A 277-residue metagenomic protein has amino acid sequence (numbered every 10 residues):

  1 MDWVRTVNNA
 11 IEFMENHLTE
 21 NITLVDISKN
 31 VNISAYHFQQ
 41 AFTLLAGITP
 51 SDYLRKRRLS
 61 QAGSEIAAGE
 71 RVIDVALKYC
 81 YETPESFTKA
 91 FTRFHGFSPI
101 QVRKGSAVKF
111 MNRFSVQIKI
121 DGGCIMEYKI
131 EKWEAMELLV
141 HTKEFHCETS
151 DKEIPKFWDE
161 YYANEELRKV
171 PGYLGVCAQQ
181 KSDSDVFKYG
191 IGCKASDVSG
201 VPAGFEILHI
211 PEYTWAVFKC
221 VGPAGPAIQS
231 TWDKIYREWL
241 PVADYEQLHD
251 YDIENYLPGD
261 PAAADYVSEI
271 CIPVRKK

Functional and structural regions predicted by a protein language model:
M1-R5: Basic, helix-initiating cap at the start of DNA-binding domains
N8-V25, L44-C80, G105-C124: Terminal helix-turn-helix DNA-binding modules in bacterial transcription factors
M14, F38, I235: Conserved hydrophobic/aromatic pocket- or pore-lining residues that grip, position, or stack substrates in active sites
V25-S34, F38, F42, V75-E82 (+2 more regions): Append "Primarily bacterial transcriptional regulators
A41-L44, S60, S64, E82-K277: A solvent-exposed interaction/effector surface
